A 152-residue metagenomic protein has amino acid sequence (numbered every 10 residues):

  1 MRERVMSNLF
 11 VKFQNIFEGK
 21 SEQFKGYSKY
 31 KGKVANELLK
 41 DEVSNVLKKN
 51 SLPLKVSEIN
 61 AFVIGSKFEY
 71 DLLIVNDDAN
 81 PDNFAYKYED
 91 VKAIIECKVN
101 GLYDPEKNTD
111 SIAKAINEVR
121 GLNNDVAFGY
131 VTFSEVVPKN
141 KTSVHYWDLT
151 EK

Functional and structural regions predicted by a protein language model:
M1-K152: Intrinsically disordered, low-complexity Ser/Thr/Pro/Gly-rich regulatory segments
